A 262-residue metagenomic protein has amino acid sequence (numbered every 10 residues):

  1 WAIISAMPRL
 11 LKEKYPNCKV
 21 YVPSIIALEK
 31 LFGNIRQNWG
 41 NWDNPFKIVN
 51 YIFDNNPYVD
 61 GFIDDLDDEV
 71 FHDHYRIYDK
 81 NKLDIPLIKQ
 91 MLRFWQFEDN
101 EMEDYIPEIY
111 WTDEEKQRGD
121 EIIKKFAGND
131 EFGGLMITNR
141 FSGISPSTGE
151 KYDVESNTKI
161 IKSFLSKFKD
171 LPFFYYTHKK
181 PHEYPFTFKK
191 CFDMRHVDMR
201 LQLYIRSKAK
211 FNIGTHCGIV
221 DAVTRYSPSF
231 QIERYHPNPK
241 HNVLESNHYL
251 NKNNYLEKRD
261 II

Functional and structural regions predicted by a protein language model:
W1-I262: Catalytic machinery of carbohydrate-active enzymes, primarily nucleotide-sugar-dependent glycosyltransferases
